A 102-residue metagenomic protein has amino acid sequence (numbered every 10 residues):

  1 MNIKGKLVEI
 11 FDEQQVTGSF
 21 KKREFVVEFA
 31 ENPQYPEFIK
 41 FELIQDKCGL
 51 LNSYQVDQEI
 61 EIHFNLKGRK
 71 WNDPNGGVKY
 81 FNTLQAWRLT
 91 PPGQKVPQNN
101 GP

Functional and structural regions predicted by a protein language model:
M1-P102: Single-stranded nucleic acid-binding surfaces, predominantly the OB-fold ssDNA-binding core
